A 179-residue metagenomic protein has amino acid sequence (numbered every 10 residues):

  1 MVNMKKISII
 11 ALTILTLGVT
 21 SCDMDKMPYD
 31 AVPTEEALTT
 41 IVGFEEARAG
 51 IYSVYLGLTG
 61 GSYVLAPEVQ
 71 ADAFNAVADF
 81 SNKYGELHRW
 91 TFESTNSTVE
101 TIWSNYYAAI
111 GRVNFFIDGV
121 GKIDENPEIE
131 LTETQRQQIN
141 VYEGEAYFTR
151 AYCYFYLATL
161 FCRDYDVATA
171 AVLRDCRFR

Functional and structural regions predicted by a protein language model:
M1-T20: Sec-dependent bacterial lipoprotein signal peptides
I10, T20-S21, F80-Y84, N114: A general secondary-structure boundary signal
C22-A71: Membrane-proximal, proline-rich intrinsically disordered regions
K26-Y29, T34, T40, R89-S94 (+2 more regions): Generic structural "secondary-structure junction" signal
L56-S62, A76, C153-D164: Secretory-pathway/luminal and periplasmic proteins that interact with or process carbohydrate-rich
A71-A73, E133: Primarily recognizes Gram-negative and organellar outer-membrane beta-barrels
N82-F161: Conserved, well-structured interaction surfaces
V167-R179: Short, flexible helix-coil linker/hinge segments at the edges of structured domains or between repeats
